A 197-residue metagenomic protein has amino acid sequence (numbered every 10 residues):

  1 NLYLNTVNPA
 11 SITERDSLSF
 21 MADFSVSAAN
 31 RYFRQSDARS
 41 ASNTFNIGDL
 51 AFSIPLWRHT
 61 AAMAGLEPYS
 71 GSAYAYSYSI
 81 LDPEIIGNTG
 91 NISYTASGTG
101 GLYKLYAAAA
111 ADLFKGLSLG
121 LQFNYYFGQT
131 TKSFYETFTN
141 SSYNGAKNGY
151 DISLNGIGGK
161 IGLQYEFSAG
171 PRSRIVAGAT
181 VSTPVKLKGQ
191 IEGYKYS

Functional and structural regions predicted by a protein language model:
N1, P55-S197: Outer-membrane beta-barrel porins/channels
N1-A73: N-terminal, post-signal peptide beta-strand-biased segments of exported outer-membrane/organellar beta-barrel and other
